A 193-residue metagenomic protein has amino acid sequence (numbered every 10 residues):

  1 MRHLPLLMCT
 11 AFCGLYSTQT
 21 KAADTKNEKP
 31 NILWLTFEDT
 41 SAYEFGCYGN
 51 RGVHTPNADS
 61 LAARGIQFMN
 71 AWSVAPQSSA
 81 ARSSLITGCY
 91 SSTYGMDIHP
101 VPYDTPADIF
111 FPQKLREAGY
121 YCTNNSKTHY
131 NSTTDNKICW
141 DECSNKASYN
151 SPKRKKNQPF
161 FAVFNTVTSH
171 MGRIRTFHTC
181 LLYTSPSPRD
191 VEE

Functional and structural regions predicted by a protein language model:
M1-N27: Bacterial Sec-dependent N-terminal signal peptides
D24-N31, L85, K137-S185: Active-site regions of oxyanion-processing enzymes, predominantly non-cytosolic
W34-F37, S41-Y120, N124: Active-site segment of extracytoplasmic enzymes that catalyze sulfate/phosphate-ester chemistry
T40-S41, T128-H129, V167: Catalytic metal-binding/acid-base residues of hydrolase active sites
Y43-E44, Q77-A80, N131-T134, H170-I174: Short catalytic/ligand-binding loop motif for oxyanion handling, primarily in non-cytosolic enzymes, centered on
W72, S126-K127, F164-T166: Glycine-rich, histidine-containing beta strand-loop boundary motifs that form or position
L115-W140: Acidic/glycine-enriched edge-of-secondary-structure segments
Y183-E193: Single conserved hydrophobic/aromatic residue that forms the stacking wall/gate of nucleotide- or nucleobase-binding
